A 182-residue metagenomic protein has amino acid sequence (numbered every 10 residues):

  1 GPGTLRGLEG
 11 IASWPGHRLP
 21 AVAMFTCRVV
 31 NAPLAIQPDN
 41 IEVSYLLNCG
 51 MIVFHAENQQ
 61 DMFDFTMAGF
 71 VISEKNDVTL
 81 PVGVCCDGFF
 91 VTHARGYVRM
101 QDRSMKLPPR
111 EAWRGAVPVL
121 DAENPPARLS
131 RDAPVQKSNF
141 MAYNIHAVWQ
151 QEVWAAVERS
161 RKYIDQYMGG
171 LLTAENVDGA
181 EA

Functional and structural regions predicted by a protein language model:
G1-I41, L47, M51-K75: Thiamine diphosphate
P81-G179: Conformationally flexible catalytic loops at phosphate/diphosphate-handling active centers
A182: Acidic/histidine-rich
